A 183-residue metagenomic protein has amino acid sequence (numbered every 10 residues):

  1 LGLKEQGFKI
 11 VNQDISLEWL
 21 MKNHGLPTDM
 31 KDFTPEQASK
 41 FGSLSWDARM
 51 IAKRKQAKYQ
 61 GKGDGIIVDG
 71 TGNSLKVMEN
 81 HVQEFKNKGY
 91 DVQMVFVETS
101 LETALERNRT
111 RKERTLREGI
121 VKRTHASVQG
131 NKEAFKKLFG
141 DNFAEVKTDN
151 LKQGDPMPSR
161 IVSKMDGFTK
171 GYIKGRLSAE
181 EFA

Functional and structural regions predicted by a protein language model:
L1-D64, K76: Conserved substrate/cofactor phosphate-moiety recognition/catalytic segment in nucleotide-dependent phosphotransferases
F8-I10, V92-M94, F143-E145: Conserved beta-strand scaffold positions in the cores of enzyme catalytic domains, especially in NTP/NDP-utilizing
I15-E18, N73-S74, E98-T103, N150-Q153: Conserved nucleotide-binding/hydrolysis micro-motifs of P-loop NTPases
Q60-I67, K86-V92: Short, surface-exposed connector motifs at secondary-structure boundaries
V68-K76: Conserved Switch II/interswitch segment of TRAFAC-class P-loop GTPases
N73, K86-R107: Conserved phosphate-donor/acceptor-positioning beta-strand/loop module used by diverse small-molecule
K76-K86: Amphipathic helical hotspot of TIR/SEFIR-family domains
E102-A183: Conserved GTP-binding G-domain of TRAFAC-class P-loop NTPases and closely related GTPase folds
